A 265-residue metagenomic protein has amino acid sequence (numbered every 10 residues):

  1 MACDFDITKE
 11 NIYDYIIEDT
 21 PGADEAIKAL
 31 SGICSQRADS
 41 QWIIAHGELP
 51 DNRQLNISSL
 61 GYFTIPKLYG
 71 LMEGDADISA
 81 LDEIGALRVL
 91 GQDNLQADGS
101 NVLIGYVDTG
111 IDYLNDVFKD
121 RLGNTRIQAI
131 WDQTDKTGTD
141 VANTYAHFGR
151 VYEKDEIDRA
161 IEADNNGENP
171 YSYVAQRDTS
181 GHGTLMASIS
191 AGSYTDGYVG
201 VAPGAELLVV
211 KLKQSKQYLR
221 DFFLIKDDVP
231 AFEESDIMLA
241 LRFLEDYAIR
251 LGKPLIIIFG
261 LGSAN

Functional and structural regions predicted by a protein language model:
M1-L103, G110-R126: Autoinhibitory propeptides
E10, E18, E25, E48 (+8 more regions): Glutamate identity and glutamate-enriched acidic tracts
L49, E73-I78, T134-D140, L239-F243: Short C-terminal domain-edge/linker segments immediately following a structured domain
G91-S235, G252-I256: Subtilisin-like serine protease catalytic core
S190-Y194, A240-E245: Short, well-ordered amphipathic alpha-helices
L241-N265: Short acidic, glycine-rich surface-loop motifs adjacent to enzyme active sites
